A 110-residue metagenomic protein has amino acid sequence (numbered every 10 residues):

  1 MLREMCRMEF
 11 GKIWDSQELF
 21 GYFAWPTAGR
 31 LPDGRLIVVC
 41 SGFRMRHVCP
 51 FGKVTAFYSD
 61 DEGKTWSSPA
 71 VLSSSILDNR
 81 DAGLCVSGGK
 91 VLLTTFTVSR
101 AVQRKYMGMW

Functional and structural regions predicted by a protein language model:
M1-W110: Asp-box/BNR beta-propeller blade signature and adjacent active/binding-site loops in extracellular glycan-interacting
